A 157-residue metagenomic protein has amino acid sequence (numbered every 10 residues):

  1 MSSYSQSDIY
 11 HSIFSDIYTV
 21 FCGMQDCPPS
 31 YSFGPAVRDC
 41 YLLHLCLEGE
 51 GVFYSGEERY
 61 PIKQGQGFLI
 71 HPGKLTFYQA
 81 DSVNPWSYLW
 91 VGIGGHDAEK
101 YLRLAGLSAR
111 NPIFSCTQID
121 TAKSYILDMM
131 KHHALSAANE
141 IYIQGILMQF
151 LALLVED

Functional and structural regions predicted by a protein language model:
M1-K63, G67, L107-R110: Generic protein-terminus/edge-of-domain signal
S12, D26-P29, E50, P72 (+2 more regions): A general structural signal marking secondary-structure boundaries and capping sites
R59, G73-D97: Ligand-binding loop in jelly-roll beta-barrel domains
D81, L104-A105, D157: Residue-level signal for well-ordered alpha-helical positions
V91, I113-F114: Glycine-rich beta-solenoid repeat tracts in large extracellular/virion proteins
G94-D97, C116-D157: An amphipathic alpha-helical interaction segment
H96-I113: Double-stranded beta-helix
